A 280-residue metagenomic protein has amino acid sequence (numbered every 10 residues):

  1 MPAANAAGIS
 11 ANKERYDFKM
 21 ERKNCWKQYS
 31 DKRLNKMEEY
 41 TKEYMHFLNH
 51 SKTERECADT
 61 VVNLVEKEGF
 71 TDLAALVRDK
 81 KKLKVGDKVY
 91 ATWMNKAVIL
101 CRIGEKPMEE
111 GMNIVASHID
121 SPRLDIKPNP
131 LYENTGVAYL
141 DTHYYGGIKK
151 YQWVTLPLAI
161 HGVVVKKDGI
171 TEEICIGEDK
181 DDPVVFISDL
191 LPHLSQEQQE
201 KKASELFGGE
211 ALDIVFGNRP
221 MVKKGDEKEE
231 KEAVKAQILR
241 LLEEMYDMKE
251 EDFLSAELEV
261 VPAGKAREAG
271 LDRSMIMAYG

Functional and structural regions predicted by a protein language model:
M1-G280: N-terminal hydrophobic/helix-forming segments and targeting peptides
